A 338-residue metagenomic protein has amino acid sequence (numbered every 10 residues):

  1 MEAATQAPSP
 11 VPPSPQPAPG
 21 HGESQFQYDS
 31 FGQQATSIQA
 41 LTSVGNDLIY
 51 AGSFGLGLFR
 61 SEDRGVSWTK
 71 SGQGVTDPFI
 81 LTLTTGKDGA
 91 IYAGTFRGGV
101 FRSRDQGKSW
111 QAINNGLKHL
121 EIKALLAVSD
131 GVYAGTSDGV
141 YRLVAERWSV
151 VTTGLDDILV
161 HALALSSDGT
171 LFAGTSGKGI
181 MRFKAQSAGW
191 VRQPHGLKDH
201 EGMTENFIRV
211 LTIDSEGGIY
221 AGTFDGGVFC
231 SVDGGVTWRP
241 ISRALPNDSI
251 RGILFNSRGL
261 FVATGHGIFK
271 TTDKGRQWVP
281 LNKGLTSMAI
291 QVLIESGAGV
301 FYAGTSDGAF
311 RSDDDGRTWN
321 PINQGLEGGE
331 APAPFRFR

Functional and structural regions predicted by a protein language model:
M1-R338: Extracellular glycan-interacting surfaces
